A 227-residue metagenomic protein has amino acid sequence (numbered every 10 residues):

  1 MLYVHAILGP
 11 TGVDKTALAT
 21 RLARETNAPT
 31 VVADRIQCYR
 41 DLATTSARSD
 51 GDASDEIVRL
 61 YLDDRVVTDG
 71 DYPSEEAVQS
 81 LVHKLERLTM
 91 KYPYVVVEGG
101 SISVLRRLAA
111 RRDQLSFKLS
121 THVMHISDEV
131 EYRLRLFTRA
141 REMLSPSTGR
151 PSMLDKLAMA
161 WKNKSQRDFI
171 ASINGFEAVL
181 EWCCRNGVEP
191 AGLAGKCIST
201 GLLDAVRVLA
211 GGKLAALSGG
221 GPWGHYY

Functional and structural regions predicted by a protein language model:
M1-Y227: Phosphate/pyrophosphate-binding catalytic cores of soluble transferases and nucleic-acid-acting enzymes
